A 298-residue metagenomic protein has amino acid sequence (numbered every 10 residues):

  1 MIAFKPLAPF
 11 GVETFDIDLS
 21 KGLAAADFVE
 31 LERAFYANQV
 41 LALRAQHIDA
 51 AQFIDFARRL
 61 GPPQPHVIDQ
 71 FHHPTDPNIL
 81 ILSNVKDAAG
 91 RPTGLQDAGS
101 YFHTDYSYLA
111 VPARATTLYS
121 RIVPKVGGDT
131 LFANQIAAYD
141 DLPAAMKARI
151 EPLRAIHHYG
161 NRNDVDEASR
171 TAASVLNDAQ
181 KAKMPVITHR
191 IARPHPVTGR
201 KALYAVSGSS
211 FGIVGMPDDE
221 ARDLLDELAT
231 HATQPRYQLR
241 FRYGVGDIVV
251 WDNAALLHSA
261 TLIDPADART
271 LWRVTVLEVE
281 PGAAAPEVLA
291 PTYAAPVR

Functional and structural regions predicted by a protein language model:
I2-I248, A254-R298: Non-heme Fe(II) oxygenase catalytic core, chiefly the N-lobe of the double-stranded beta-helix
